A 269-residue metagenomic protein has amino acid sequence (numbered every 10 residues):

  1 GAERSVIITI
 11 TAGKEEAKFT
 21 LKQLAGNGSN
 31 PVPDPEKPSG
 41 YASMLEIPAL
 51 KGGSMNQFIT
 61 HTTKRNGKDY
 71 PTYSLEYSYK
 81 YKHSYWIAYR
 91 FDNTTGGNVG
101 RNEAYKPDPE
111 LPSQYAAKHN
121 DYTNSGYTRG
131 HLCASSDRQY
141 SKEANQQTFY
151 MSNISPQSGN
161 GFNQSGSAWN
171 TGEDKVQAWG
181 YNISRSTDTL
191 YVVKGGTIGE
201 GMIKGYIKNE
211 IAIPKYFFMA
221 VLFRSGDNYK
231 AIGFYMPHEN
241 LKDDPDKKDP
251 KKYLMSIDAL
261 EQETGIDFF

Functional and structural regions predicted by a protein language model:
E3-A12, L21-F269: Domain-level detector for secreted/extracellular nuclease and nuclease-toxin modules, and for the ENPP-like C-terminal
E15-A17: Short acidic/polar inter-strand loop motif in beta-rich domains
